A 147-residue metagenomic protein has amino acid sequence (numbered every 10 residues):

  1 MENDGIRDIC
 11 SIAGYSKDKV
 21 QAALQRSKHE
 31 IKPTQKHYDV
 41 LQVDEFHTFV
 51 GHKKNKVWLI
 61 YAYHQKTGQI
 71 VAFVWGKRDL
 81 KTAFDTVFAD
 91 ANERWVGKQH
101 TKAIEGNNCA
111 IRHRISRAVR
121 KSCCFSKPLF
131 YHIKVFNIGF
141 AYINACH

Functional and structural regions predicted by a protein language model:
M1-H147: Residue-level recognition of single "structural anchor" positions that define or cap local secondary structure
